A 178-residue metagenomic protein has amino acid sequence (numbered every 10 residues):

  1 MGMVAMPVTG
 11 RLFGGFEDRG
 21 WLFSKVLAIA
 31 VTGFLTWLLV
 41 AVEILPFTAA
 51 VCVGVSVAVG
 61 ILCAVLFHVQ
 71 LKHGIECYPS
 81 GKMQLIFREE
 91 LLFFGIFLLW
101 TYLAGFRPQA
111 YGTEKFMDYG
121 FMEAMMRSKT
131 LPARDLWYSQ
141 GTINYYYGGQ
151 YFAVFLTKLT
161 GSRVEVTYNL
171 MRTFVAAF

Functional and structural regions predicted by a protein language model:
M1-Q84: Membrane-embedded, hydrophobic transmembrane alpha-helices
G2-M3, K25-F34, E90-T101, A177: Alpha-helical transmembrane spans of integral membrane proteins, capturing the lipid-embedded, hydrophobic core of TM
Q84-R88, G95-F178: Active-site lumenal/periplasmic loops and adjacent helix-entry segments of GT-C-fold, multi-pass membrane
